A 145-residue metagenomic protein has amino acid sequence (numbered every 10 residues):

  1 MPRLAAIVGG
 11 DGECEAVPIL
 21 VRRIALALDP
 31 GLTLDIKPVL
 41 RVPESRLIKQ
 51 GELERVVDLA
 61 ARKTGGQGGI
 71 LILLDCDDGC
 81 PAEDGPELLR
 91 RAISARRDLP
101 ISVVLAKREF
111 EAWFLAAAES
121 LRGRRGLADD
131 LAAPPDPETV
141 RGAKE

Functional and structural regions predicted by a protein language model:
M1-L4, G12-E145: C-terminal accessory helical subdomains adjacent to catalytic cores in phosphodiester- and nucleotide-handling enzymes
G9: Phosphate-binding/switch region of NTP-binding enzymes
